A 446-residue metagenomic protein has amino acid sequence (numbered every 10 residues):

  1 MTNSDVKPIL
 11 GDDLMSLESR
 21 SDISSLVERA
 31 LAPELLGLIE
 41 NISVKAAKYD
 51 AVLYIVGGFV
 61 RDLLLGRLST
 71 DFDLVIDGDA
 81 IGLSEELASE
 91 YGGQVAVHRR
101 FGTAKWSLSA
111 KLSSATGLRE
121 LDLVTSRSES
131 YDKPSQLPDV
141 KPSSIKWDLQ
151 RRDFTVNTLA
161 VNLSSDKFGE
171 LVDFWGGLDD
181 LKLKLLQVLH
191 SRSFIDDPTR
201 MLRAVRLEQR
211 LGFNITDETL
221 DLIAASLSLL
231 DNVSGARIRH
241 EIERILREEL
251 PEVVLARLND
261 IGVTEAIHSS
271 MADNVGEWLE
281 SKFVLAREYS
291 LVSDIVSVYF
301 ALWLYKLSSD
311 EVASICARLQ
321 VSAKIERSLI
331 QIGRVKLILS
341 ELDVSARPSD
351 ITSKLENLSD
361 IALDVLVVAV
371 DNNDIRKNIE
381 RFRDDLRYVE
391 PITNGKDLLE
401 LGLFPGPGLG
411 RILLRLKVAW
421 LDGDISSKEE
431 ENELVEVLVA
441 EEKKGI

Functional and structural regions predicted by a protein language model:
M1-I446: Catalytic cores of the polymerase beta-like nucleotidyltransferase superfamily and closely associated nucleotide
